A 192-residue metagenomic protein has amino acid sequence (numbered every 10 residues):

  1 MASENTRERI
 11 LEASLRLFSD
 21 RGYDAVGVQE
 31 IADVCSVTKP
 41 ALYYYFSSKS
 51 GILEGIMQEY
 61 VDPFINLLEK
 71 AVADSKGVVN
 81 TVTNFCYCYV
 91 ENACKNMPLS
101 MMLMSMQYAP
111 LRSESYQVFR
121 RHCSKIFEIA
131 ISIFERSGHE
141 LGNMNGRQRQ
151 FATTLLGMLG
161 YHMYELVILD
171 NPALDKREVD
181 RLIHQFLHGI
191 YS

Functional and structural regions predicted by a protein language model:
N5-R9, A13, L17-G51, G55: Helix-turn-helix
A13-L17, N92, M158: Short amphipathic alpha-helical elements of helix-turn-helix/winged-helix folds
D20-D24, S75, N96: Short coil/turn segments at alpha/beta junctions that flank glycine-rich nucleotide-binding fingerprints
G55, E69-K95, Q148-L155: Hydrophobic alpha-helical connector segments
Q58-I65: Short, basic, alpha-helical segments at the C-terminal edge of helix-turn-helix-like DNA-binding modules
I65, E69, S113-H139, R149-T153 (+2 more regions): Amphipathic alpha-helical packing segments from all-alpha helical-bundle domains
C88-E91, E128-R136, T153-M158, Y164-E165 (+1 more regions): C-terminal peripheral helix-coil segments that are non-catalytic and often amphipathic
A93-E114, I131, Y164-I168: Amphipathic alpha-helical segments used for helix-helix packing
